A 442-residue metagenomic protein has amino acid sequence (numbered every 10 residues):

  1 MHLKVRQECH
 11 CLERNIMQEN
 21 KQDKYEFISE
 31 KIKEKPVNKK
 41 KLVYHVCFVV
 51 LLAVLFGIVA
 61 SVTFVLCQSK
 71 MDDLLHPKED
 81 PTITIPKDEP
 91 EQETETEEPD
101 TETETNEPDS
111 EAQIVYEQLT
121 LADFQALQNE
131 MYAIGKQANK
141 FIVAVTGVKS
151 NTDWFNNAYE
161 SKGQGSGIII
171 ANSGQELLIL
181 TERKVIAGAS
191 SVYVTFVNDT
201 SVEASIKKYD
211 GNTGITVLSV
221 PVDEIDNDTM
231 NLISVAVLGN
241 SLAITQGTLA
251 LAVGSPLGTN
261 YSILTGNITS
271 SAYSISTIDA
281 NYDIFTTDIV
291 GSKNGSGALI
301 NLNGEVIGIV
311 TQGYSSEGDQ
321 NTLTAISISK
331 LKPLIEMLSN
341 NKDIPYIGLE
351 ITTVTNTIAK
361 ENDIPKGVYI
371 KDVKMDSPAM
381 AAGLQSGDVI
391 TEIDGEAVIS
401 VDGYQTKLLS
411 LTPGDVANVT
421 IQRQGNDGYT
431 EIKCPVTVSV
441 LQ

Functional and structural regions predicted by a protein language model:
L3-W154, D226, V306, L441-Q442: N-terminal targeting leaders that route proteins to membranes or the secretory/organellar pathways
L55-L66, K140-V148, W154-S191, K207 (+2 more regions): Catalytic histidine site
L66-P77, G174-T216, V220-D223, L232: Catalytic-histidine neighborhood of serine endopeptidases, predominantly the chymotrypsin-like S1/PA family
Q118-A122, L249, I309-N356, S439-Q442: Interdomain regulatory linker/hinge segments that flank or connect interaction modules in polarity/junction/synaptic
D123-A133, K149-L178, T200-E203, V235-V237 (+3 more regions): A conserved glycine-rich beta-strand in the N-terminal activation segment of trypsin-fold
Y159, M337-K407, D415-V416, T420-Q442: PDZ/PDZ-like groove recognition
E160-S161, A189-S190, I225-I233, V253-G266 (+1 more regions): Active-site loop architecture of trypsin-fold serine endopeptidases
V237-N260: Short glycine/Trp-rich loop-beta-loop segment that forms part of the substrate-binding cleft
